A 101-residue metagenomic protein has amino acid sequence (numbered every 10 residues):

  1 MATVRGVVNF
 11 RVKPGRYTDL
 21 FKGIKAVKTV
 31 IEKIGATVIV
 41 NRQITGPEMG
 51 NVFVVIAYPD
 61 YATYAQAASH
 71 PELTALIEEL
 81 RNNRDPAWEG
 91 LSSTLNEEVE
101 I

Functional and structural regions predicted by a protein language model:
V4-R11: Short glycine-/aliphatic-rich beta-strand segments at the starts of folded cytosolic domains
R11-K22: Short, surface-exposed ligand-recognition loops at beta-strand->loop->(often short) alpha-helix junctions that present
K22-I39, A57-T94: An amphipathic, aromatic/His-enriched active-site/gating alpha helix that lines ligand/cofactor pockets
N41-T45: Short, solvent-exposed loop/turn elements at beta->coil junctions and helix N-caps that rim active or binding pockets
P47-G50: Short acidic/glycine-enriched loop/turn segments that link adjacent beta-strands
T94-I101: Long, low-complexity, Ser/Thr/Gly/Pro-rich intrinsically disordered segments that act as flexible linkers and assembly
